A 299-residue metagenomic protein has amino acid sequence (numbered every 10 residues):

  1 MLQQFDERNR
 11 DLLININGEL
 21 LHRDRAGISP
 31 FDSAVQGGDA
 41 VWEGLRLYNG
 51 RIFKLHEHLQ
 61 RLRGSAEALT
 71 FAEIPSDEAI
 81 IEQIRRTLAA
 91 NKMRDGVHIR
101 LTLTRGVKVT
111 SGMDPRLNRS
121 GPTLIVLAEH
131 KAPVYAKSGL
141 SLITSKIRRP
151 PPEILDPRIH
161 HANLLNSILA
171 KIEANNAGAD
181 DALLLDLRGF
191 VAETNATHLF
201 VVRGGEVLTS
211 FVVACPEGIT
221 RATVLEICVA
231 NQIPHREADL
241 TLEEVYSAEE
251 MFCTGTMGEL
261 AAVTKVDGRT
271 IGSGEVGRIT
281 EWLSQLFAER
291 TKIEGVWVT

Functional and structural regions predicted by a protein language model:
M1-L183, L187-F190, P216, L225-T299: Conserved alpha/beta cores of soluble small-molecule-handling proteins
L183, F190-V212, E217: Glycine- and Gly-Pro-enriched alpha-helical subdomains that act as flexible, kink-prone "lid/hinge" or packing modules
T220-A222: Secondary-structure junction motif
